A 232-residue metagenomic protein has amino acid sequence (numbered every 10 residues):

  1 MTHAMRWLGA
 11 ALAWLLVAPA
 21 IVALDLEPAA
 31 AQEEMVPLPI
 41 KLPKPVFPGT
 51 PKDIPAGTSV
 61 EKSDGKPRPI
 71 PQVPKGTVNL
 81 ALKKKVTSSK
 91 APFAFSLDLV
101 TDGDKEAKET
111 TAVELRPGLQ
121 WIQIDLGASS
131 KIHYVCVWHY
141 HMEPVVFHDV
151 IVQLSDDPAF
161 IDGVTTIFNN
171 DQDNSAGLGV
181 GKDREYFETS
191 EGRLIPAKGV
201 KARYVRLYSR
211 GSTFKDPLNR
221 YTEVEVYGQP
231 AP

Functional and structural regions predicted by a protein language model:
M1-R6: N-terminal secretory signal peptides that target proteins for export/translocation
G9-D25: Bacterial N-terminal signal peptides
L26-T77: N-terminal pre-domain segments of enzymes
Q32-K52, S89-A91, V113-W121, S129 (+1 more regions): Trp- and acidic/polar-enriched beta-sheet ligand-binding modules for extracellular glycan and matrix recognition
I70-D104: Predominantly extracellular/luminal regions of secreted and cell-surface proteins, especially disulfide-bonded
